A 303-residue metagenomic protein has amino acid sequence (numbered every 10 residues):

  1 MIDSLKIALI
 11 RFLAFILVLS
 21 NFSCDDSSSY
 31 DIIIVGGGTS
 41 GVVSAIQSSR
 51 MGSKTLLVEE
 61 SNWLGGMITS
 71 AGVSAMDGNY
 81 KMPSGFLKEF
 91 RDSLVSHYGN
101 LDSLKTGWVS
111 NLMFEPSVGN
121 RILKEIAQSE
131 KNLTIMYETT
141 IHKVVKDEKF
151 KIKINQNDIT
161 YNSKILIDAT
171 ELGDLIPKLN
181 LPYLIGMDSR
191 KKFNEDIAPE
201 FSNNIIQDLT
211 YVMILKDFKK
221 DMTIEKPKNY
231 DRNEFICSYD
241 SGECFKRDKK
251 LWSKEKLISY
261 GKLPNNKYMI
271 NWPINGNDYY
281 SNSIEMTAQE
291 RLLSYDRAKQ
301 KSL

Functional and structural regions predicted by a protein language model:
D3-F15: Sec-dependent signal peptide recognition, specifically the positively charged N-region followed immediately by
F12, L17-S29: Bacterial Sec-dependent signal peptides at the C-terminal "C-region" and cleavage site
C24, N157-I165, A169-L303: Flavin (FAD/FMN)-binding glycine-rich loop and adjacent Rossmann-like elements that form
S28-G38: Beta1/beta-strand and adjacent pyrophosphate-binding region of the FAD-binding site in flavoprotein oxidoreductases
G41: N-terminal Rossmann-fold NAD(P) dinucleotide-binding loop
Q47, S53-K54, E59-K143, L184 (+1 more regions): Conserved N-terminal/central alpha/beta ligand/cofactor-binding core
V145-T160: Conserved beta-strand-loop-beta-strand element in the redox core of flavoprotein oxidoreductases
